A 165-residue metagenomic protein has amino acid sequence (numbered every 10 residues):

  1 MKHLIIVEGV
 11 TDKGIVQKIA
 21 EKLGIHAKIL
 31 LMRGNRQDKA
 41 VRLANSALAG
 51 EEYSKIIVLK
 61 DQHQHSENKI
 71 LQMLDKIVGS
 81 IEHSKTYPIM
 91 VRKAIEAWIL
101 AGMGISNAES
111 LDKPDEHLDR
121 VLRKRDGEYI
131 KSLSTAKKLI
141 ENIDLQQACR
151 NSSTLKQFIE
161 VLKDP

Functional and structural regions predicted by a protein language model:
K2, K13-I29, V41-K55, Q62-P165: C-terminal accessory helical subdomains adjacent to catalytic cores in phosphodiester- and nucleotide-handling enzymes
I5: Conserved SAM-binding loop
E8-G9: Helix N-cap/beta->alpha junction signal
R33-R36: Conserved helicase motor
